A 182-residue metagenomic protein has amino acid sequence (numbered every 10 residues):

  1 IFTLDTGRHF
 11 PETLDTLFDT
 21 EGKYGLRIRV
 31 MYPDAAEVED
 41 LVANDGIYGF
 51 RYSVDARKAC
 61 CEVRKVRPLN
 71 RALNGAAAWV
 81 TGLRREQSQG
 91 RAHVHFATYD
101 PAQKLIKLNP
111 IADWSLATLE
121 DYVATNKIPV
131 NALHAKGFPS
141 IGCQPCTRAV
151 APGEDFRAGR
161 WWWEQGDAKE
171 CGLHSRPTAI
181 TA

Functional and structural regions predicted by a protein language model:
I1-A182: Nucleotide-activated chemistry modules centered on ATP-dependent adenylation/adenylyltransferase
